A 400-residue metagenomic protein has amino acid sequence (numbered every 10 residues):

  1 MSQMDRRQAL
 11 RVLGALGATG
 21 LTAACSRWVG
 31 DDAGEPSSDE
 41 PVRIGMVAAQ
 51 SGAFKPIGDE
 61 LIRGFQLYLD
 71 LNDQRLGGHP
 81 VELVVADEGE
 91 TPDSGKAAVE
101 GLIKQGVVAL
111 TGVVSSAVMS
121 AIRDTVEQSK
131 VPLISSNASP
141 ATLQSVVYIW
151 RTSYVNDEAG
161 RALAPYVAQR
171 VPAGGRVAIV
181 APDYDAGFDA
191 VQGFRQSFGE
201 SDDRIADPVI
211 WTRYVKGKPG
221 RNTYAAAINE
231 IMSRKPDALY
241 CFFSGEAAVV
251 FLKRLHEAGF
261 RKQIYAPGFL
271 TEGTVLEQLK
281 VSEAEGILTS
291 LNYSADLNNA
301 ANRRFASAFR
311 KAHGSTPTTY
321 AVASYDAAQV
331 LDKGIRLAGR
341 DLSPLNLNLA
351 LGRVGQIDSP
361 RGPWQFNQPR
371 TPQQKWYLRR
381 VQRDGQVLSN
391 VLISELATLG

Functional and structural regions predicted by a protein language model:
S2, Q8-R27: N-terminal export signals
W28-D32, E60-L61, L71, R75-L143 (+2 more regions): Beta-alpha junction/loop-to-helix N-cap segments that form part of ligand/metal-binding clefts
P36-S38, G45-G64, Y68, A86-P92 (+5 more regions): Extracytoplasmic "Venus flytrap"
I57-N72, S94, L133, A159-A162 (+2 more regions): Short, solvent-exposed amphipathic alpha-helices that sit in or adjacent to ligand/effector-binding or catalytic
L102-V114, I134-S136, A178-A181, K235-G245 (+3 more regions): Periplasmic-binding protein-like
A141-T142, I149-G259, A295-R304: Extracellular/periplasmic Venus flytrap/periplasmic-binding protein
L252-Y325, A338, S389, I393-L399: Extracellular/periplasmic periplasmic-binding protein-like sensory domains
K311-A321, D332-V387: Segments of small-molecule ligand-sensing domains
